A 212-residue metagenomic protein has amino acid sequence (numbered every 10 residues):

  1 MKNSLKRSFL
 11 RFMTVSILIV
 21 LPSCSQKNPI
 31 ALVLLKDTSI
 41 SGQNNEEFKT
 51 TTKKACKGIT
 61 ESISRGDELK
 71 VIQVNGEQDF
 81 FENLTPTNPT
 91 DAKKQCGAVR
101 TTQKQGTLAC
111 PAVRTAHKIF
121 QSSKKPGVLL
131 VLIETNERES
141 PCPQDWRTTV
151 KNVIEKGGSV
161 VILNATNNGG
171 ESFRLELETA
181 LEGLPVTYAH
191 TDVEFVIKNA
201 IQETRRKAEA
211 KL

Functional and structural regions predicted by a protein language model:
M1-L34, T38-E46, A210: Acidic, polar low-complexity linker/tail segments
P29-I30, I40-L69, T85-D91: …and closely analogous acidic/polar surface helices at protein-protein or active-site interfaces in A-domain-like
L35-S39, V71, A116, K125-P143 (+1 more regions): DG-centered beta-turn motif at the end of beta-strands
T38-G42, N75-F80, P89, E134-S140 (+2 more regions): Solvent-exposed loop/turn segments at secondary-structure junctions within structured extracellular/periplasmic domains
K57-E68, T101-K104, H117-K125, K151-E155 (+3 more regions): Sec-exported extracytoplasmic/periplasmic mature domains
D79-L84, P89-V128, L163-F173: Von Willebrand factor
T101, T135-Y188: VWA/integrin I-like adhesion module and closely mimicked acidic/polar interface patches used
P185-L212: C-terminal "exit" segments of structured domains
